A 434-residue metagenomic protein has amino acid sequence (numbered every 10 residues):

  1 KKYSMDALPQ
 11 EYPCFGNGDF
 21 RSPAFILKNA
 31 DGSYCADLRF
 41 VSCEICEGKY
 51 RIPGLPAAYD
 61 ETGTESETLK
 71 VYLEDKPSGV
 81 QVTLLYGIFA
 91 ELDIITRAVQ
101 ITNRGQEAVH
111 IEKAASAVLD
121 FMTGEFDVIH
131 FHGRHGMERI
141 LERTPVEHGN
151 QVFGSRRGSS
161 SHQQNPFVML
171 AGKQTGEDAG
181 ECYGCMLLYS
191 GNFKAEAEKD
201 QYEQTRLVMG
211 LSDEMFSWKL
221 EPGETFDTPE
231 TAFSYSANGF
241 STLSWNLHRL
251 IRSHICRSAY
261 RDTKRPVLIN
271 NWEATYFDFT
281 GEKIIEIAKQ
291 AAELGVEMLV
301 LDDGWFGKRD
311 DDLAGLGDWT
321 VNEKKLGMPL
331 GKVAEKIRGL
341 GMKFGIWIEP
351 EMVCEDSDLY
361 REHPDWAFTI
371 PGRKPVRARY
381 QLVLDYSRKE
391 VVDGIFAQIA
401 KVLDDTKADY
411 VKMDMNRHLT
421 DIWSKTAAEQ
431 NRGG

Functional and structural regions predicted by a protein language model:
K1-E198, E214: Polysaccharide-binding surfaces and accessory modules of carbohydrate-active proteins
A36-S42, W218-A237: Short Pro-Gly-centered flexible turn/kink motifs
S78-V80, T263-V267, G295-E297, L340-F344 (+1 more regions): Short, well-ordered coil/turn segments that N-cap beta-strands
V99, G223, I269, L299 (+3 more regions): Conserved, mostly hydrophobic/aromatic
A114, S190, F233, I269-A274 (+4 more regions): Active-site beta-loop-alpha junctions enriched in small/polar residues
Q204-E221: Short acidic, Pro/Gly- and aromatic-enriched capping/linker segments at domain boundaries
K283-F306, D405: Catalytic domains of carbohydrate-active enzymes, especially glycoside hydrolases
D303-G434: Aromatic- and carboxylate-enriched substrate-binding clefts and catalytic-loop regions of carbohydrate-active enzymes
